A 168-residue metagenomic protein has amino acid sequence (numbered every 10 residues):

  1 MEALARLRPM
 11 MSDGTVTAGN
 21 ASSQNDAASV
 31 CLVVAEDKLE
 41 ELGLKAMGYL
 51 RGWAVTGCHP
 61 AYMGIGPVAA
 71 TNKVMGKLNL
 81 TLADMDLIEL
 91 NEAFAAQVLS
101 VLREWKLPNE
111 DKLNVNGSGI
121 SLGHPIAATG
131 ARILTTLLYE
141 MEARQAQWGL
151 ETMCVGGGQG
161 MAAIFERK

Functional and structural regions predicted by a protein language model:
M1-E41, E104-K112: N-terminal extracellular/periplasmic Venus flytrap/periplasmic-binding protein-like
R8-M11, A54, M75-L78, V98 (+2 more regions): Structural signal for hydrophobic packing residues in well-ordered secondary-structure cores of soluble enzyme domains
S12-Q24, A54, D86-F94, L113-T129 (+1 more regions): Cysteine-centered functional microenvironments
G14-V34, G130-K168: Conserved beta-strand-centric core segments of catalytic alpha/beta enzyme folds
A21, S29, A54, H59 (+5 more regions): Gly/Ser/Thr-rich beta-alpha loop segments that engage phosphate groups in nucleotides
E36-D84, L102: Glycine- and Gly-Pro-enriched alpha-helical subdomains that act as flexible, kink-prone "lid/hinge" or packing modules
P60-P67, E92-K112, P125-T129, M161-K168: Short glycine/threonine-rich loop-to-helix capping motif typified by GTGT followed within a few residues by an Asp-Pro
